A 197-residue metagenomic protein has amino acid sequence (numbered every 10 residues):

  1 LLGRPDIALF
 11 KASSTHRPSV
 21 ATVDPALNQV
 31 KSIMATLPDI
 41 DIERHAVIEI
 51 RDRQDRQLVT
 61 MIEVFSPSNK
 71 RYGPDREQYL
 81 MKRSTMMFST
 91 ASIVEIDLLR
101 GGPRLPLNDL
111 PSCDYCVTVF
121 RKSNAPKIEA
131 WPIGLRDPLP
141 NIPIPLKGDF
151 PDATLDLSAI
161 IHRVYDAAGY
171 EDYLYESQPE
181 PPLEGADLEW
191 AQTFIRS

Functional and structural regions predicted by a protein language model:
L1-S197: Gly/Pro/Ser/Thr-rich low-complexity, intrinsically disordered segments predominantly at protein N-termini
